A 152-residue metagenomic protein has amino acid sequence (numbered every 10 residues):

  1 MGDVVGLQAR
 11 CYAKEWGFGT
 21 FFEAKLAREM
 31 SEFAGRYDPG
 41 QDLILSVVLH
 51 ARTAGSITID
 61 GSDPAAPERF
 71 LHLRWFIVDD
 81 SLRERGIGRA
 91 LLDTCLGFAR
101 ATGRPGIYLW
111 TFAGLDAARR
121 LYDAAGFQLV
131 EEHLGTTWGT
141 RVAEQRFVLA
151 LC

Functional and structural regions predicted by a protein language model:
M1-S81, R89-F98, T102, L129-G135 (+1 more regions): Acetyl-CoA-dependent GNAT
P105-R120, A124-C152: C-terminal "cap" of GNAT-fold acetyltransferases
